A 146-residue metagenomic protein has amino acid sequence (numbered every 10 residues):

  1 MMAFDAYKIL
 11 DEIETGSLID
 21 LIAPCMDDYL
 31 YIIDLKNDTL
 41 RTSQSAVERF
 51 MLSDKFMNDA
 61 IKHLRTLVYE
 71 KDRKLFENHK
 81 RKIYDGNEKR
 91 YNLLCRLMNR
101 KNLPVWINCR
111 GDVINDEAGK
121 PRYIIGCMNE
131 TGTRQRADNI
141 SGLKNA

Functional and structural regions predicted by a protein language model:
M1, E70-K74, N145: Non-catalytic regulatory/interaction regions at protein termini and inter-domain linkers
M1-A6, K120-R134, N139-G142: PAS-family sensory domains
F4-E14, R73-E77: Short, positively charged
L10-R65: PAS-family sensory domain signal
D27, G142-A146: Amphipathic HAMP/coiled-coil signal-transducing linker helices that couple sensory inputs to cytosolic output domains
L35, I114, T131: Hydrophobic pocket-lining residues within nucleotide cofactor-binding pockets
R41, N78, E117, R136-A137: Active-site-proximal flexible loops/turns
V47, L52-I125: PAS-family sensory domains
